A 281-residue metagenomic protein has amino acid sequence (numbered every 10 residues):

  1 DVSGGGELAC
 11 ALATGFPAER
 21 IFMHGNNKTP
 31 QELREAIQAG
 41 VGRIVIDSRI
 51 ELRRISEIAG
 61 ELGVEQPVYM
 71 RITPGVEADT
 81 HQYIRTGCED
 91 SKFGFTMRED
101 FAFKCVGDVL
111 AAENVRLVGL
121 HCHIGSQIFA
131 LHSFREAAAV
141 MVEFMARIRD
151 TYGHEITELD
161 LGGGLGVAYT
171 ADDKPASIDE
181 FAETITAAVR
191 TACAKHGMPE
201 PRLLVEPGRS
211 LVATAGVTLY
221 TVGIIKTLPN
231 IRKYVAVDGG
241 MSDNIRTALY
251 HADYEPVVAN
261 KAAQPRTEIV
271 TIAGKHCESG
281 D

Functional and structural regions predicted by a protein language model:
D1-E158, V167, A188, C193: Active-site-proximal beta-alpha core segment in soluble small-molecule metabolic enzymes
E7, K28, E51, G75 (+8 more regions): Short, glycine-/Ser/Thr-/acidic-enriched flexible segments
L33, I58, E89-S91, E180-A182 (+2 more regions): A generic membrane alpha-helix/interface feature
Y69, F93-F95, F134, Y169 (+5 more regions): Aromatic side chains
H81, E89, R98-D100, F129 (+8 more regions): Short capping/connector residues at structural and topological boundaries
A130-A137, A168-F181, V212-I224: Short glycine/threonine-rich loop-to-helix capping motif typified by GTGT followed within a few residues by an Asp-Pro
T184, R190-C193, M198-D281: Charged (often Lys/Glu-rich) extended helix/loop segments that serve as interaction or gating elements
